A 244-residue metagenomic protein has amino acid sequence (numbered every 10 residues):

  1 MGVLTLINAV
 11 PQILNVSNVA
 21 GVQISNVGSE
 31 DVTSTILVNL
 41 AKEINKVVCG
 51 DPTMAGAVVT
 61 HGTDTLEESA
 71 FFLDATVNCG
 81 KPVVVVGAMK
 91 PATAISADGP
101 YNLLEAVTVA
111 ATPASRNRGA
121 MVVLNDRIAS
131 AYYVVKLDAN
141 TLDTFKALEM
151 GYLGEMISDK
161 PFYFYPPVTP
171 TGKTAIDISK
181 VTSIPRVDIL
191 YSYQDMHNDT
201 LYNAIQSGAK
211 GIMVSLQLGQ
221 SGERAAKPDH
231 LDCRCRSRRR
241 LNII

Functional and structural regions predicted by a protein language model:
M1-V47: ATP/NTP phosphate-donor binding region
G2-I13, S130-G219, R224: Accessory alpha-helical/coil subdomains and C-terminal extensions that flank or cap enzyme catalytic cores
V16-S17, P52-G56, N78-V83, S115-G119 (+5 more regions): Short coil/turn connectors at secondary-structure junctions
D51-L66, S207-G219: Short acidic, glycine-rich surface-loop motifs adjacent to enzyme active sites
V59-H61, V84-G87, M121-N125, Y191 (+1 more regions): Short beta-strand segments
V59-K81, R224-L231: Short Gly/Thr/Asp-enriched flexible loops that form oxyanion-binding sites at enzyme active sites
V85-S158: Internal gly/pro-rich beta-alpha loop/helix module that stabilizes soluble enzyme cofactors or their anionic handles
M213, G219-I244: CN hydrolase (nitrilase-like) catalytic-core segments centered on the catalytic cysteine and neighboring Lys/Glu
